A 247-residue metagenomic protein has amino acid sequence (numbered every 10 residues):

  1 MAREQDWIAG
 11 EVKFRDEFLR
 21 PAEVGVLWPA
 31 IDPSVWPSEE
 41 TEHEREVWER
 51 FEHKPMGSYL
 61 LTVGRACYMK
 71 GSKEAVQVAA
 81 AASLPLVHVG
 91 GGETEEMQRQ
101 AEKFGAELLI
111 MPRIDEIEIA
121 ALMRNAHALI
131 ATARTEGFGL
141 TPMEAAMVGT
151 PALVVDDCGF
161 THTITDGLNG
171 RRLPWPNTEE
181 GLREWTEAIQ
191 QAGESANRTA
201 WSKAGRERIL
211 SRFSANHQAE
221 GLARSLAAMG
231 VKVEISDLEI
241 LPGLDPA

Functional and structural regions predicted by a protein language model:
M1-V26, I31-T41: A short, active-site helix/loop in glycosyltransferases that binds the activated sugar's phosphate group
I31, V63-A66, S83-Q98, P112-R113: Glycosyltransferase donor-sugar binding loop
R50-K70, V76-A81, V87: Conserved donor-binding/catalytic core segment of Leloir-type glycosyltransferases
M97-I117: Nucleotide-activated donor-binding/catalytic signature segment of Leloir-type glycosyltransferases, i.e., the conserved
R113, A121-A126: Short alpha-helical donor nucleotide-sugar binding micro-motif in glycosyltransferases
R134: Aromatic "clamp/platform" in nucleotide-sugar-dependent glycosyltransferases that forms part of the donor/acceptor
P151-V155, I164: Short hydrophobic beta-strand element within catalytic cores of glycosyltransferases and related nucleotide-activated
T161-Q190: Change "using UDP/GDP/dTDP sugars" to "using nucleotide sugars
